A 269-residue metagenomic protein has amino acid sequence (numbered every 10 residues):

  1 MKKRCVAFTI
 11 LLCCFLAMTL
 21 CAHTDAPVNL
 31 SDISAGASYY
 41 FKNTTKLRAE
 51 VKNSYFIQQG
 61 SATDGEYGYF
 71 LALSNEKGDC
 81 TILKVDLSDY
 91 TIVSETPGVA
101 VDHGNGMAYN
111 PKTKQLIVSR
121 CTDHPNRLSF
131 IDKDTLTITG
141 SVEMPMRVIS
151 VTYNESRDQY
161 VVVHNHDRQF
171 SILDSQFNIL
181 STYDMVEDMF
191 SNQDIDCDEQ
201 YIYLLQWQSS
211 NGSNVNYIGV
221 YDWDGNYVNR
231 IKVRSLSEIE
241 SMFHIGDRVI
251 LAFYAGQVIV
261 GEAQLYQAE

Functional and structural regions predicted by a protein language model:
V28-Y55: A short helix->beta-strand "capping" segment at the edge of beta-propeller domains
K42-K52, T91-P97, T137-E143, N178-V186 (+1 more regions): A short beta-strand motif characteristic of beta-propeller blades
R48-D79, H103-G106: Beta-strand-rich domains and repeat architectures in extracellular enzymes and scaffolds, especially beta-propellers
S54-A62, V101-Y109, M144-S156, D188-C197 (+1 more regions): Repeated scaffold domains used in trafficking and secretory/extracellular systems, primarily beta-propellers
K77-L83, H124-F130, D167-L173, N211-G219 (+1 more regions): Structural motif
D86-Y90, I131-L136, D174-N178, Y221-N226: Short loop/turn segments that connect beta-strands within beta-propeller blades
Y90-L116, R120: Blade-loop segments of beta-propeller domains
E187-V220: Loop/turn-rich, solvent-exposed surfaces of beta-rich toroidal or solenoidal domains
